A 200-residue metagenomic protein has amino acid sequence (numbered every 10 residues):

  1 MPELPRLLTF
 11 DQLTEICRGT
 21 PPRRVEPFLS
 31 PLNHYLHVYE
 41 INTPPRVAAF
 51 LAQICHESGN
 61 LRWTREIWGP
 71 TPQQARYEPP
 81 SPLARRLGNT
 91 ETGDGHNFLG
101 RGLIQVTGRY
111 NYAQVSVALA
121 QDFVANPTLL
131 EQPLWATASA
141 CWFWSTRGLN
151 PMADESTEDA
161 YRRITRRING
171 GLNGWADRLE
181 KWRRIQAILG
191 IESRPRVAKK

Functional and structural regions predicted by a protein language model:
P2-E26, A52-F143: Peptidoglycan-targeting cell-wall enzymes and recognition modules
I16-A48, I168: N-terminal carbohydrate-binding/catalytic regions of secreted carbohydrate-active enzymes
N33, L51, A140-C141, T165 (+2 more regions): Non-transmembrane alpha-helical segments in soluble domains of secreted/periplasmic/extracellular proteins
H37-N42, A125-E131, S156: Short, mixed-charge amphipathic alpha-helical segments
N42-R46, H96-L99, W135-A136, E158-Y161: Extracellular/periplasmic catalytic domains that process cell-envelope and extracellular macromolecules
I54-E57, M152-G174: Acidic helix/loop microenvironments that form the catalytic cleft of cell-wall polysaccharide enzymes
W135-S139, T146-E155: Proteins synthesized as precursors that undergo proteolytic processing into mature forms
R167-K200: Low-complexity, Gly/Ser/Thr/Pro-rich intrinsically disordered linker/tail segments
